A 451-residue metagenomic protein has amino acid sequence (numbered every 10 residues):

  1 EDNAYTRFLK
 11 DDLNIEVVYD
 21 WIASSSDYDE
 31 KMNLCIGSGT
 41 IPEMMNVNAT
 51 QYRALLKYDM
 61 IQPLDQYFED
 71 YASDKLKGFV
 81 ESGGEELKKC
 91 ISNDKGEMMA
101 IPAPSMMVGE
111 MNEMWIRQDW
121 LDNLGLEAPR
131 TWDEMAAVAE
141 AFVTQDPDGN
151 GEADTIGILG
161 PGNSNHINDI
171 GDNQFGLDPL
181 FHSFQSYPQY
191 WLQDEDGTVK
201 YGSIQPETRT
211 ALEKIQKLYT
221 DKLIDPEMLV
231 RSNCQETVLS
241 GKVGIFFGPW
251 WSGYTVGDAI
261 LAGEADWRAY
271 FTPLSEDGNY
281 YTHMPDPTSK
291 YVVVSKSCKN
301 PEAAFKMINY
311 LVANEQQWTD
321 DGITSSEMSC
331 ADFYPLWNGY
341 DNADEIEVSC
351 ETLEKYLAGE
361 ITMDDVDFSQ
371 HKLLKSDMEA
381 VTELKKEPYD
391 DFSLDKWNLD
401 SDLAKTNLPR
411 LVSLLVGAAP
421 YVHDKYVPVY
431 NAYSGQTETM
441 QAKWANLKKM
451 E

Functional and structural regions predicted by a protein language model:
E1-I15, M114, L212: Short, polar/charged alpha-helical segment
D11-D20, S25-K89, N93, D119-R130 (+7 more regions): Extracytoplasmic "Venus flytrap"/periplasmic binding protein-like
C35, D74-I116, P188-Y190, G197-I204 (+3 more regions): A structural signal for short loop-to-beta-strand junctions that line the ligand-binding cleft of periplasmic/secreted
P63-G83, K89, E127, P188-P206 (+6 more regions): Short, solvent-exposed loop/beta-turn-alpha elements that line the ligand-binding surface or hinge of extracytoplasmic
D65, N93-D172, Q193-K242, V292-E327: Helix-loop-helix "hinge/cap" segment bordering the ligand-binding cleft or interdomain interface
N123, D258-E345: Conserved, well-structured beta-alpha core segment at the onset of a catalytic domain
D194-D225, F271-S275, A358-L384: Glycine-centered hinge/linker elements that transmit conformational signals in sensory and ligand-binding systems
Q316-M450: Conserved small-residue motifs centered on glycine
